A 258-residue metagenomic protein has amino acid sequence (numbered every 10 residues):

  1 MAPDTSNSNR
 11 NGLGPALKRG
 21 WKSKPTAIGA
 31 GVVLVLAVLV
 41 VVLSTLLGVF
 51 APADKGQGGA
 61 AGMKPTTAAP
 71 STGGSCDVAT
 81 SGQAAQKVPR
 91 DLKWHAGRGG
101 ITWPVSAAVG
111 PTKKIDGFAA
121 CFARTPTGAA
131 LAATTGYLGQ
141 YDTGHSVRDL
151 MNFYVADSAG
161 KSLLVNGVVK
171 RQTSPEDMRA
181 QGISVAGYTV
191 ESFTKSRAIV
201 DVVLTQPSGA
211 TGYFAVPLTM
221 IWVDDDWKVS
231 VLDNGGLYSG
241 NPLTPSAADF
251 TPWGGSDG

Functional and structural regions predicted by a protein language model:
M1-P25: Terminal targeting segments of Actinobacterial cell-envelope proteins
T5-S6, R10, S71-T72, V231-G258: Low-complexity, intrinsically disordered terminal/linker segments enriched in charged and Gly/Pro repeats
K18, K170-S208: Surface-exposed, charged secondary-structure patches
W21-V33, D224: N-terminal Sec-pathway targeting helices
L34-G128: Juxtamembrane and targeting peptides
V78-A79, L92-A108, A215-P245: Short beta-strand edge/turn micro-motifs at domain boundaries
A96-K170: Core segments of small alpha/beta cavity-forming domains
S184-V185, T211-P217: Short, surface-exposed coil-to-beta transition loops
